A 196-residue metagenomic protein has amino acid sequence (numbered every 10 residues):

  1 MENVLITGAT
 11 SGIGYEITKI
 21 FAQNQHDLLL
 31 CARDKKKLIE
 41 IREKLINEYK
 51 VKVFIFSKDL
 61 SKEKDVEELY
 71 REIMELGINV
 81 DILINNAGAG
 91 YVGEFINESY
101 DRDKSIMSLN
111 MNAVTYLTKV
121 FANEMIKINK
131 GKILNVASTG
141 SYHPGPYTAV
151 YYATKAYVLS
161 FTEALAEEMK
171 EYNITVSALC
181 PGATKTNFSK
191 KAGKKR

Functional and structural regions predicted by a protein language model:
T10-G12: Conserved glycine-rich cofactor-binding loop
N24-E40: Conserved glycine-rich Rossmann-like NAD(P)H-binding loop of the short-chain dehydrogenase/reductase
K35-K36, F56-E68, Y100: The beta1-alpha1 cofactor-binding region of Rossmann-like NAD(H)/NADP(H)-dependent oxidoreductases
E94-M107: Substrate-binding pocket helix/loop in short-chain dehydrogenase/reductase
T118, T154: Active-site helix of classical SDR
S138: Residue(s) in the substrate-gating loop at a strand-loop-helix junction that position the organic substrate next
S160, A166-R196: SDR active-site lid
